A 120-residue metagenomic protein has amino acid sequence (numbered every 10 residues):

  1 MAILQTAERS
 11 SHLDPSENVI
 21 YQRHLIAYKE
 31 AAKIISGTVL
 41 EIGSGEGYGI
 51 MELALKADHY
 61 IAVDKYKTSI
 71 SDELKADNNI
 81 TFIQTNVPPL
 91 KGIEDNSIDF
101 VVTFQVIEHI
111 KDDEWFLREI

Functional and structural regions predicted by a protein language model:
M1-E94, F100, F104, E114-L117: Conserved N-terminal segment of class I S-adenosyl-L-methionine
Q105-H109: Short catalytic micro-motifs in class I SAM-dependent methyltransferases
